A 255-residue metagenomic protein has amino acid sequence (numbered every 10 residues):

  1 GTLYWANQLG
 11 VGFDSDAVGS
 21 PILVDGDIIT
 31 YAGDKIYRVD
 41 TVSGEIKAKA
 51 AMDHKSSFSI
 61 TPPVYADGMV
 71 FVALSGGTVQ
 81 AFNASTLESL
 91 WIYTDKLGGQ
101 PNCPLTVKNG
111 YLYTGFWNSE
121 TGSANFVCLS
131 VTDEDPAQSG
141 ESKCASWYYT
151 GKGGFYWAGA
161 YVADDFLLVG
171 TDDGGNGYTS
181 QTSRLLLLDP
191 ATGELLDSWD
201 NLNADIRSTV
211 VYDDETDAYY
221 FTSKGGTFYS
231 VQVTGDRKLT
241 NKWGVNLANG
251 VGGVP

Functional and structural regions predicted by a protein language model:
G1-P255: Extracytoplasmic/lumenal domain signature
